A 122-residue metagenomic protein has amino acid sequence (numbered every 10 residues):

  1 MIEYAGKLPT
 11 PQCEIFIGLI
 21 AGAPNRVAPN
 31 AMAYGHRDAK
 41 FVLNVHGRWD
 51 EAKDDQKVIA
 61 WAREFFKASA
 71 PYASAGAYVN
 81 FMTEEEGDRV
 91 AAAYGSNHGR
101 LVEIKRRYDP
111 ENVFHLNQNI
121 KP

Functional and structural regions predicted by a protein language model:
M1-P122: Soluble FAD-dependent oxygen oxidases
